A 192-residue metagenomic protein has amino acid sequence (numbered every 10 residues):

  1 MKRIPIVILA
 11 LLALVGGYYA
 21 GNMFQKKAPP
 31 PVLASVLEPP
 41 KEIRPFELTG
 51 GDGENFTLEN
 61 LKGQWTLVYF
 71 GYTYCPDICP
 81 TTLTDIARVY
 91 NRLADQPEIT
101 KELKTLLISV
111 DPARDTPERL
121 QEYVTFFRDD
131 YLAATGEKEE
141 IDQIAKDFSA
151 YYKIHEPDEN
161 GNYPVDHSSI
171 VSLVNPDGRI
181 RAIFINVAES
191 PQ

Functional and structural regions predicted by a protein language model:
M1-P45, T49: N-terminal targeting signals for export/organelle localization
I43-R44, W65-T66, S168-I170: Short loop/turn microsegments at loop-to-beta-strand junctions
F56-T82, I86: Short active-site neighborhood of thiol/selenol oxidoreductases, capturing the structured segment around
Q64, L83-L107: Conserved helix-turn-beta segment immediately C-terminal to the redox Cys motif in thioredoxin-like folds
P80-Y90, P117, Q121, K138 (+2 more regions): Extracytoplasmic/secreted envelope proteins and their assembly/folding machinery, especially bacterial periplasmic
I99-D115, D130-E139: Thiol-based oxidoreductase modules, predominantly thioredoxin-like and allied folds used for disulfide exchange
Q121-S168: Short, internal strand/loop/helix patches that form the active-site neighborhood or redox-interaction surface
P157-Q192: Thiol-/selenol-based redox modules, centered on thioredoxin-like and closely related oxidoreductase domains
